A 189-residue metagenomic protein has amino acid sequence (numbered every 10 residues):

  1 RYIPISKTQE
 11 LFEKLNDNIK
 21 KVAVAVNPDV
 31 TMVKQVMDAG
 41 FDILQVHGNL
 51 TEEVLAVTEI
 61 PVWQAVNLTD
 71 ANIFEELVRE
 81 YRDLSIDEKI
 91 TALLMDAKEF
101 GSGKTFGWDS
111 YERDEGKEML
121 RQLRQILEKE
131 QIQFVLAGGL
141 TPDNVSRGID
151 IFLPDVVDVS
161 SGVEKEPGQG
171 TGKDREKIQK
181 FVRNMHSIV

Functional and structural regions predicted by a protein language model:
R1, Q45-E53, A97-K104, I151-Q179: Glycine-rich phosphate-binding active-site loops on the catalytic face of alpha/beta enzymes
S6, K14-L136, L140-N144: Conserved anion-binding
K7-L15, L55-I60, R113, I149-D150 (+1 more regions): C-terminal helical cap(s) of enzyme catalytic domains, especially alpha/beta-barrels
I86, E128, D150-L153, H186: Residue-level signal for alpha-helix termini/capping positions
